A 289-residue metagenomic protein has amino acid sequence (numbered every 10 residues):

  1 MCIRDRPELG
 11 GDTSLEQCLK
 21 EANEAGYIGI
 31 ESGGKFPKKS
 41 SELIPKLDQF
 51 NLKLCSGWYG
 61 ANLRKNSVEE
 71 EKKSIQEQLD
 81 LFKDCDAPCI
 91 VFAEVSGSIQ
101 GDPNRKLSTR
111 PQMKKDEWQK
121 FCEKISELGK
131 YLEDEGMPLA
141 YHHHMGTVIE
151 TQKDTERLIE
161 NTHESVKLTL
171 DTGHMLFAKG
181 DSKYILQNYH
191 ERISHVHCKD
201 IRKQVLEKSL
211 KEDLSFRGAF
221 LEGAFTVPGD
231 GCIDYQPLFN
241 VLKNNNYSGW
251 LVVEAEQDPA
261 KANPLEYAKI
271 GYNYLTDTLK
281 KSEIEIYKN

Functional and structural regions predicted by a protein language model:
M1-C89, P111, K115-E123, E127 (+5 more regions): N-terminal pre-domain/capping segments
E8-G10, G29-L43, A61-K73, M145-T151 (+4 more regions): Acidic-and-aromatic substrate-binding clefts and catalytic sites of carbohydrate-active enzymes
L9-T13, S96-L107, V205-G218: Short, flexible, mixed-charge acidic loops at enzyme active sites
G29, C89, H195, G249-W250: Residues at the N-termini of beta-strands
I30, E123-C232, S282-Y287: Acidic/histidine-rich catalytic cores of soluble enzymes
L47, A93-S98, I201-Q204: Short glycine-enriched loops at secondary-structure junctions
D230-N244: A short, acidic, amphipathic alpha-helical segment used as a generic capping/interface helix at domain edges
V252-D258: Short acidic/histidine-rich active-site segments
